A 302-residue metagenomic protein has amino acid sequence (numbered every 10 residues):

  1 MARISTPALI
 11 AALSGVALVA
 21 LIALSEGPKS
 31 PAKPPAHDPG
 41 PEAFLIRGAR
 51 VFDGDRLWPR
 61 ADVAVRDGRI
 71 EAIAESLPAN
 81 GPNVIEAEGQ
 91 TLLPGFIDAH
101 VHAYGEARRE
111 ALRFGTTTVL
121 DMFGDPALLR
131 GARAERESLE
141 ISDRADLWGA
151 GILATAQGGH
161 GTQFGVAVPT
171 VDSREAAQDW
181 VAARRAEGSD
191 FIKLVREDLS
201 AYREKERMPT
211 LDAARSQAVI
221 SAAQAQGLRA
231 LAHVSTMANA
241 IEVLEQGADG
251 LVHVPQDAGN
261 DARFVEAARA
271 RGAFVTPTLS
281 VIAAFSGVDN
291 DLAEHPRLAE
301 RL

Functional and structural regions predicted by a protein language model:
L9-A23: Hydrophobic membrane-insertion alpha-helices, especially the h-region of bacterial N-terminal signal peptides
P28-A43, V51-L93: Histidine-rich, glycine-flanked metal-binding segment
F44-I46, P78-T117: Replace "His-x-His-based motif
L93-Y104, G161-D179, R229-V234: Active-site mouth loops of central-metabolism enzymes
R108-G131, R144-I152, S189-S200, R229 (+3 more regions): Divalent metal-dependent hydrolysis catalytic cores, especially in the metallo-beta-lactamase
L139-L153, R207-A232, G272-P277: Alpha-helix-loop-beta-strand connector modules within alpha/beta enzyme cores
Q157-R174, L199-T210: Acidic/histidine-rich helix-loop elements that form or flank divalent-metal/phosphate-binding sites at the catalytic
D179-Y202, P209, P255-L302: Active-site neighborhoods of metal-dependent hydrolases
